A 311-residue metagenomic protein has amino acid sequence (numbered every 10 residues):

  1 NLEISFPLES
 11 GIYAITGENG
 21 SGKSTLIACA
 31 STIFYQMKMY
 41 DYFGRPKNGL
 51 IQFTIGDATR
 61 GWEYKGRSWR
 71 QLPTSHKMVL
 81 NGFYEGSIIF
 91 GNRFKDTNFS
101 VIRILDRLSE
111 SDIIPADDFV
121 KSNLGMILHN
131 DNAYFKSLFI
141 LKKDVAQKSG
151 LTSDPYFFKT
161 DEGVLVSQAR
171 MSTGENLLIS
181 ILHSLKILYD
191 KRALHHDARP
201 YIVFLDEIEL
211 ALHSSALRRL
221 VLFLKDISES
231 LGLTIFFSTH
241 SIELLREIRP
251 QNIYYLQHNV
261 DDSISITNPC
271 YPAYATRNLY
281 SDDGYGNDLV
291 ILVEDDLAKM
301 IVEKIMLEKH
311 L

Functional and structural regions predicted by a protein language model:
N1-I27: Pre-Walker A-like glycine/lysine-rich segment at the N-terminus of P-loop NTPase domains
I4-S10, L194-D197, E229: Phosphate-binding P-loop
L8-E9, T16, A28-S68: Conserved P-loop NTP-binding catalytic core
G17-G20, S149-K186, I208-L212: Conserved ABC ATPase signature
I33, S172-I202: GG-anchored amphipathic helix commonly corresponding to the ABC/SMC/Rad50 NBD signature/C-loop
T54-T152, Y156-G163: Coupling/switch segment of ABC-type P-loop NTPase heads
S238-H240: H-loop/switch region of ABC-family ATPase nucleotide-binding domains
R246-L311: RecA-like P-loop NTPase motor core
